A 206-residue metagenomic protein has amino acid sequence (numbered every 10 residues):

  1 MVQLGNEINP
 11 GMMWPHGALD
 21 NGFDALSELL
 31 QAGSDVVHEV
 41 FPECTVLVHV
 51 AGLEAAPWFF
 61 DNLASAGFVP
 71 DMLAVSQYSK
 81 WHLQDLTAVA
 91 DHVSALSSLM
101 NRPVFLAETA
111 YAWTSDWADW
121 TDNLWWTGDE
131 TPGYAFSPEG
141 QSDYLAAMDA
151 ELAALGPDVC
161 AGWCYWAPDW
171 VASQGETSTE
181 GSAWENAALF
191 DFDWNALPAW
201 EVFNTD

Functional and structural regions predicted by a protein language model:
M1-P70, H82-D91, G175-D193: Active-site cleft segment of glycoside hydrolase catalytic domains centered on the general acid/base Glu
V2, G33, L73, E108 (+3 more regions): Conserved, mostly hydrophobic/aromatic
L4-N6, V48-G52, V75-Q77, E108-T109 (+1 more regions): A cross-domain feature marking catalytic cores of carbohydrate-active enzymes and several ubiquitous metabolic/repair
P10, Y111, W170: Active-site micro-motifs of SAM-dependent methyltransferase domains
N21, T114-A147, E151-V159, C164-D206: Aromatic-rich peripheral "rim/lid" segments of glycoside hydrolase catalytic domains that contact and position glycan
A25, L29-A32, V36, A95 (+3 more regions): Amphipathic alpha-helical segments that form well-ordered structural scaffolds and often line/cohere around active
T45, N62-E130, E139, A146-A154 (+1 more regions): Glycoside hydrolase catalytic-domain groove-lining segments
